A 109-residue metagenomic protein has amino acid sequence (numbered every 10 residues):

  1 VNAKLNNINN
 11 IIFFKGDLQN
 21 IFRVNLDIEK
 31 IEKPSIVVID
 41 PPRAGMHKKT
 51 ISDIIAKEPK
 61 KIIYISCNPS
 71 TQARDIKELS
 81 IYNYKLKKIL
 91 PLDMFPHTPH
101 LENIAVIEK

Functional and structural regions predicted by a protein language model:
V1-K109: Rossmann-like S-adenosyl-L-methionine
